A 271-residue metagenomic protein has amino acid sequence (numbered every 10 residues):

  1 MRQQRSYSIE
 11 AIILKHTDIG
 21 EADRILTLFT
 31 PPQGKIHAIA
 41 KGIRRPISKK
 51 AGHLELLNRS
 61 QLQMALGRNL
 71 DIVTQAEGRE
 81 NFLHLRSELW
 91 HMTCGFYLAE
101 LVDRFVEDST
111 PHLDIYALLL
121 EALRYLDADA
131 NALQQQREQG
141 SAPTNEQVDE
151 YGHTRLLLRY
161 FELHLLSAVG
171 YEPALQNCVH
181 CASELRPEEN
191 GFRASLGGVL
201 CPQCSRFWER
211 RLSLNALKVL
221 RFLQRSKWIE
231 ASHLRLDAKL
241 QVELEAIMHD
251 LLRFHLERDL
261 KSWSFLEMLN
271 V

Functional and structural regions predicted by a protein language model:
M1-V271: Non-catalytic alpha-helical scaffolds and adjoining flexible linkers that form interface surfaces for assembly
